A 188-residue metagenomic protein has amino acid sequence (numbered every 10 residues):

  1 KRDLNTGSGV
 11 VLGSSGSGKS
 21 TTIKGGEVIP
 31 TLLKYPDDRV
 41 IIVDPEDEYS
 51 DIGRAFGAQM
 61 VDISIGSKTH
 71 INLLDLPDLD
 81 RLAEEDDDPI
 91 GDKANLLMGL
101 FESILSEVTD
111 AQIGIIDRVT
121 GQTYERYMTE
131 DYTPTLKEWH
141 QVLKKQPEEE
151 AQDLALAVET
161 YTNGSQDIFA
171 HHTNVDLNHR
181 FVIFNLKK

Functional and structural regions predicted by a protein language model:
K1, D47-Q59, I65-S67, N72-K188: P-loop NTPase motor domains
K1-I65: Glycine-rich phosphate-binding loop of nucleotide-binding enzymes
